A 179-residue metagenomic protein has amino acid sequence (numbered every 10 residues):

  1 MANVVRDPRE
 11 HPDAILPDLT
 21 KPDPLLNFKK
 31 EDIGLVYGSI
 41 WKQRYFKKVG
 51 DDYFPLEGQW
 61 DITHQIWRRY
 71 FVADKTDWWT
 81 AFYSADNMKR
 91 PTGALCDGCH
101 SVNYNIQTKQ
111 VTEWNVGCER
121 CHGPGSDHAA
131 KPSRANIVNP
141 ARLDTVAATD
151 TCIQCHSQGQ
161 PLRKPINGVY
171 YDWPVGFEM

Functional and structural regions predicted by a protein language model:
M1-A81, N105-M179: Primarily the internal scaffold of c-type cytochrome electron-transfer domains, especially repeated/multiheme c-type
K75-T76, T92-L95: A gly/proline- and charged-residue-enriched helix-loop-helix capping module
S84: Ferredoxin-like iron-sulfur electron-transfer modules
N87-M88: Exposed beta-sheet edge/beta-hairpin loop segments within beta-rich domains
A94-S101, N105-I106: Conserved catalytic alpha/beta cores of large enzymes that bind or transform nucleotide phosphates and polynucleotides
